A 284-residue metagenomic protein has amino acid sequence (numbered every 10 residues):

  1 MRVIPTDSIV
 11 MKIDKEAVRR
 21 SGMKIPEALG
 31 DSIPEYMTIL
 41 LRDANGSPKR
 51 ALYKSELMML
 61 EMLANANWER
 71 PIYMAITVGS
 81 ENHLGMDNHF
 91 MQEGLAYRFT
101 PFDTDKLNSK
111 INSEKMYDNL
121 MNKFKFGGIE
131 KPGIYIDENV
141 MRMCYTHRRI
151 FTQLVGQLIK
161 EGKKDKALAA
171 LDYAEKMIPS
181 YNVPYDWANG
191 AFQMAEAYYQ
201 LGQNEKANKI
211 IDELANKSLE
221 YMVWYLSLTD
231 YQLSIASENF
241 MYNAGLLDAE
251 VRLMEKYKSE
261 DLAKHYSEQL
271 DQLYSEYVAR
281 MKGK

Functional and structural regions predicted by a protein language model:
M1-K284: ER/secretory pathway lumenal C-terminal domains and tails of membrane proteins involved in glycoprotein biogenesis
